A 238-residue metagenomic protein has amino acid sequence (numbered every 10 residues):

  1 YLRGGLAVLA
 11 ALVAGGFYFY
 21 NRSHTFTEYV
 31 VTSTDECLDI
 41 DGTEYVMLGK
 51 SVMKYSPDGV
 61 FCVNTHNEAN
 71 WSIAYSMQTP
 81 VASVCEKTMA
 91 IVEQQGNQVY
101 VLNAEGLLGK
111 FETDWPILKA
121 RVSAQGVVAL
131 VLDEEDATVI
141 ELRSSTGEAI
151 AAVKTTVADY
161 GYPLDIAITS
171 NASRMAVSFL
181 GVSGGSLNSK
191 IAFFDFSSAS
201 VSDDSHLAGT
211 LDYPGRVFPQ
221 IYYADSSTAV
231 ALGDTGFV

Functional and structural regions predicted by a protein language model:
Y1-F19: Hydrophobic membrane-insertion alpha-helices, especially the h-region of bacterial N-terminal signal peptides
H24-L38, N67-A74, E105-E112, A149-T156 (+1 more regions): A short beta-strand motif characteristic of beta-propeller blades
T27-A82: N-terminal topogenic membrane-targeting module
D35-M47, S76-K87, W115-G126, A158-I168 (+1 more regions): Repeated scaffold domains used in trafficking and secretory/extracellular systems, primarily beta-propellers
T43-S56, V60-F61, V81-Q94, V99-Y100 (+4 more regions): Short beta-strand elements that form the blades of beta-propeller/WD-repeat-like and other beta-sheet-rich scaffold
N64-H66, N103-G106, R143-E148, F196-A199: Short loop/turn segments that connect beta-strands within beta-propeller blades
N67-M89, Q98, E105-K119: Blade-loop segments of beta-propeller domains
G184-V238: Extracytoplasmic/luminal low-complexity segments enriched in Pro/Gly and acidic/polar residues that act as flexible
